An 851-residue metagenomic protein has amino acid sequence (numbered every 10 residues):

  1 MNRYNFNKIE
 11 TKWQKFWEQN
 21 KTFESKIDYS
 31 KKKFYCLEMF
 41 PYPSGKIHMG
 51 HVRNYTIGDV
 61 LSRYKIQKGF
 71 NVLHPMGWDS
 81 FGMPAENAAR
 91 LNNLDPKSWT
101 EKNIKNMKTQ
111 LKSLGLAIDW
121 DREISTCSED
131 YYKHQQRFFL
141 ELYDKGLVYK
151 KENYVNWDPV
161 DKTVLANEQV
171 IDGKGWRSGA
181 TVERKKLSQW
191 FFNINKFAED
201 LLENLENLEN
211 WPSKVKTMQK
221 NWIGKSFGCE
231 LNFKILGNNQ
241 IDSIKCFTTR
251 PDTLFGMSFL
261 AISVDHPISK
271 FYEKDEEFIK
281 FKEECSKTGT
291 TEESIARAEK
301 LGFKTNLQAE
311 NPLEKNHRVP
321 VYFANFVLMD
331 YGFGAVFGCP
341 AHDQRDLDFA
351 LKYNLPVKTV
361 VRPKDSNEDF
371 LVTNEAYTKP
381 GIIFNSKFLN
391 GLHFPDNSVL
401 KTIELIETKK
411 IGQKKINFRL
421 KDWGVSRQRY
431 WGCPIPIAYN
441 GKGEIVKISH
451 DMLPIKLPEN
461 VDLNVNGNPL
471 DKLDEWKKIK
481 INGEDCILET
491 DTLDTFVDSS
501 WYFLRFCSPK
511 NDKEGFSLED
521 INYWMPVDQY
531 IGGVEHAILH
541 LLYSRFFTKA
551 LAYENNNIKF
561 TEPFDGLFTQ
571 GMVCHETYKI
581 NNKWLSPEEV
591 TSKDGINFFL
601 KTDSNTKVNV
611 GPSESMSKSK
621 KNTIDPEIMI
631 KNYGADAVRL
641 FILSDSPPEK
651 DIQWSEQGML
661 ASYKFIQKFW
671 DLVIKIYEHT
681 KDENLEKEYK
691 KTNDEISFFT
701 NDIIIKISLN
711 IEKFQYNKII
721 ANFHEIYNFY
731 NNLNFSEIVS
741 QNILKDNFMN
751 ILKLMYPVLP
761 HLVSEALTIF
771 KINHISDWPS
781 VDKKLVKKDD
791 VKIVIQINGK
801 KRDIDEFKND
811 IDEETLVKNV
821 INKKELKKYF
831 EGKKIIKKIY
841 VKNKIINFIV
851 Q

Functional and structural regions predicted by a protein language model:
M1-K33, P251-D252, S263-H266, D275-E276 (+15 more regions): Basic, alpha-helical terminal appendages of large translation-related enzymes
M1-L37, I66-P75, W99-K108, N210 (+2 more regions): Conserved oxyanion/phosphate-binding beta-strand-loop segments in alpha/beta enzyme cores
N2-Q14, H134-R362, V465-K472, W476 (+4 more regions): NTP-handling and nucleic-acid-processing catalytic cores
R3, K12, F16-N20, L91-I244 (+7 more regions): Residue patterns forming the tRNA-binding/recognition surfaces of aminoacyl-tRNA synthetases and related DALR
Y4, K225-E230, R362-D365, L371-E404 (+9 more regions): Long, charged, mostly alpha-helical binding arms that flank functional sites
K26-L94, E123-F138, T248-T249, L313-F349 (+1 more regions): N-terminal catalytic cores of NTP/NDP-binding nucleotidyl/phosphoryl-transfer enzymes
D79, L140, D144-W157, K414-G443 (+5 more regions): Helix-rich, typically C-terminal accessory recognition domains appended to large enzymatic cores
I244-H266, W423, R429-P436, T492-L504 (+2 more regions): Conserved phosphate/anionic-ligand binding catalytic regions in large, soluble enzymes, centered on
